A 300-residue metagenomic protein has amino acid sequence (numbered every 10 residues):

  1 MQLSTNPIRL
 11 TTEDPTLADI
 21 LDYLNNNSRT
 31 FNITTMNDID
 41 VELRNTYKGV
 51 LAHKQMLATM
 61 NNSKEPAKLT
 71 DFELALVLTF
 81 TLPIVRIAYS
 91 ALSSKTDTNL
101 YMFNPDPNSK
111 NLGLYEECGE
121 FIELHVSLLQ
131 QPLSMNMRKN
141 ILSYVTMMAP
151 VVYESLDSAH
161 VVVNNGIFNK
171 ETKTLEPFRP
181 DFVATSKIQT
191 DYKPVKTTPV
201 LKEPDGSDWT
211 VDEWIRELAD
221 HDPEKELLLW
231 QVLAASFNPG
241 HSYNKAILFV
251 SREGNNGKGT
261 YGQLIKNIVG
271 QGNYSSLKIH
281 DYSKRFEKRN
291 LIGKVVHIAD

Functional and structural regions predicted by a protein language model:
Q2-T185: Intein modules and their embedded homing endonuclease domains
P7-Y23, R86-E120, F168-V295: P-loop NTPase catalytic core of nucleic-acid-dependent motor ATPases
